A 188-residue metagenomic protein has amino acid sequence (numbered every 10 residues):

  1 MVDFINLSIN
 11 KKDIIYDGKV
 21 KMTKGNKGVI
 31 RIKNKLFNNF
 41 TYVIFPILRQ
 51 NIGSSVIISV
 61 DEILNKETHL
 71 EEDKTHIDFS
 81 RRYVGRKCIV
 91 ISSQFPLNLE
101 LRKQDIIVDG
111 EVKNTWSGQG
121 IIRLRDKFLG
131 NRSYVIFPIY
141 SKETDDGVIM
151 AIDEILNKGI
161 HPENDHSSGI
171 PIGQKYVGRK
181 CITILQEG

Functional and structural regions predicted by a protein language model:
V2-I9, P96-L99: Short boundary/loop segments of OB/S1/cold-shock single-stranded nucleic-acid-binding domains
I9-D17, D61-I63, L101-V108, A151-I155: Short coil-to-beta-strand transition motifs
I15-V20, I30-I32, F37, T41-F45 (+14 more regions): Fold-core signature of tandem repeat domains
G25, S117-G118: Short, conserved beta-turn/loop elements at beta-strand boundaries and strand-helix junctions
L48-Q50, S93-L97, P138-E143, Q186-G188: Short, charged beta-turn/beta-strand-edge "cap" motif at the junction between a beta-strand and an adjacent loop
N98-R102, Y140-A151: A detector of tandem-repeat and repeat-rich interaction/domain scaffolds
